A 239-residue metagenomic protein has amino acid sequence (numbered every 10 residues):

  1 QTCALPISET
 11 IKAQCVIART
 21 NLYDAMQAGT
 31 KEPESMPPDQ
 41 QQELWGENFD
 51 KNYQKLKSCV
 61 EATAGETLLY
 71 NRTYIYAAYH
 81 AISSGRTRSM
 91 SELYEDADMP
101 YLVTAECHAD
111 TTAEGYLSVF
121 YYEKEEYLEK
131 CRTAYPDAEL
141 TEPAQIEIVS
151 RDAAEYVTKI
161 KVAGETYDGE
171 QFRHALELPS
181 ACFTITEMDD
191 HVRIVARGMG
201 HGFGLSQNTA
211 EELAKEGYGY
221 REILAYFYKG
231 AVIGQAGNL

Functional and structural regions predicted by a protein language model:
Q1-L239: Conserved, single-site charged/polar hotspot
